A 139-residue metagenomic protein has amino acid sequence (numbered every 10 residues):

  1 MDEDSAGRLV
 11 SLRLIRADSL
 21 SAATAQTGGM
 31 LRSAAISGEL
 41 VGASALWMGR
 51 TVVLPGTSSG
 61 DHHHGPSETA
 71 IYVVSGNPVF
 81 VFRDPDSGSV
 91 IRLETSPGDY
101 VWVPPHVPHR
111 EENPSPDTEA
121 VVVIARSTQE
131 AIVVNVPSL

Functional and structural regions predicted by a protein language model:
M1-A45, G60, V133-L139: A short, N-terminal "cap"/entry segment at the start of jelly-roll beta-barrel domains of the cupin/DSBH fold
M48, S58, E68, V90 (+1 more regions): A structural connector/turn signal
G49-G65, P105: Conserved short histidine dyad/triad with adjacent acidic residue
R50-T51, A70, W102, D117-N135: A short hydrophobic beta-strand segment most commonly corresponding to one strand of the jelly-roll/cupin
V52-L54, G65-F80, D84, A125: Short, conserved beta-strand element in jelly-roll/cupin
G60-H62, F80-F82, V103, P108-P116: Short beta-strand His + acidic residue motifs that chelate non-heme Fe in jelly-roll/DSBH and cupin folds
P66, V107-P108, T128: A generic "binding-loop/recognition-motif" signal
P85-P105: Short acidic-glycine-tyrosine-enriched beta hairpin
